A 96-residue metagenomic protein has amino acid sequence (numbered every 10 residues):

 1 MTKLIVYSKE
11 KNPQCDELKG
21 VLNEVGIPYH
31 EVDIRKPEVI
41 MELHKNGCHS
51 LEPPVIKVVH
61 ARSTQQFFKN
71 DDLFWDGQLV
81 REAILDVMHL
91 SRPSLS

Functional and structural regions predicted by a protein language model:
M1-H30: Local sequence-structure signature of Cys/Sec-based thiol-disulfide redox active-site neighborhoods
Y7-S8, G26-M41, S50-L51: Thiol-based oxidoreductase modules, predominantly thioredoxin-like and allied folds used for disulfide exchange
G20, K45, E82: Replace "anionic and nucleotidyl ligands
M41-K45, T64: Short secondary-structure transition/capping segments
N46-K57: Structural micro-motif
V58-L95: Non-catalytic, surface beta->alpha helical segment in thiol-disulfide oxidoreductase systems
